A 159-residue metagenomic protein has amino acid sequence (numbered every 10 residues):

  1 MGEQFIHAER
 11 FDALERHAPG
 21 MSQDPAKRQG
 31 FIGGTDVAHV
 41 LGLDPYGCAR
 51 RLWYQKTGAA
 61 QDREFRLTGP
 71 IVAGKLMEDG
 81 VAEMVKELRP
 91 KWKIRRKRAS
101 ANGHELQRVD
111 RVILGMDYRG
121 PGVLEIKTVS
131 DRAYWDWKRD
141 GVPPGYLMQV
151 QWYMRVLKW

Functional and structural regions predicted by a protein language model:
M1-L76, G80, M84: Charged, glycine-rich intrinsically disordered N-terminal tails and low-complexity linkers that flank
A82, K86-W159: Mg2+/Mn2+-dependent nuclease catalytic core
